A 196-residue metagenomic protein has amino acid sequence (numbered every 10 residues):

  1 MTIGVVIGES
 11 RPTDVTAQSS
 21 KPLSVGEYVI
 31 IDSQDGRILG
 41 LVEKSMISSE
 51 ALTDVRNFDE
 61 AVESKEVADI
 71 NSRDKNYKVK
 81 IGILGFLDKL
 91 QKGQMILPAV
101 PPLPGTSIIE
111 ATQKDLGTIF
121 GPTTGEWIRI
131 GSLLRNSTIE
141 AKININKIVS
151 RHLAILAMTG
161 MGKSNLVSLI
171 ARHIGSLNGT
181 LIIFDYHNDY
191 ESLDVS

Functional and structural regions predicted by a protein language model:
M1-A111: Long, basic/Gly/Ser/Thr-rich N-terminal segments that mediate initial subcellular attachment or targeting
G4-V6, P12, I31, A68-S72 (+7 more regions): Generic structural signal for short, flexible, solvent-exposed coil/loop and linker residues
P12, K21-G26, E60-K65, E110-T112 (+4 more regions): Short amphipathic alpha-helical surface micro-motifs
E60-V62, I70-K75, T112-K114, M161 (+2 more regions): Short C-terminal domain-edge/linker segments immediately following a structured domain
K65-A68, Y77-K80, G117-F120, V167-S168 (+2 more regions): Low-complexity, flexible helical/coil segments
K80-I81, D88-K147, L153: P-loop NTP-binding catalytic core
W127-S196: Glycine-rich phosphate-binding loop of nucleotide-binding enzymes
